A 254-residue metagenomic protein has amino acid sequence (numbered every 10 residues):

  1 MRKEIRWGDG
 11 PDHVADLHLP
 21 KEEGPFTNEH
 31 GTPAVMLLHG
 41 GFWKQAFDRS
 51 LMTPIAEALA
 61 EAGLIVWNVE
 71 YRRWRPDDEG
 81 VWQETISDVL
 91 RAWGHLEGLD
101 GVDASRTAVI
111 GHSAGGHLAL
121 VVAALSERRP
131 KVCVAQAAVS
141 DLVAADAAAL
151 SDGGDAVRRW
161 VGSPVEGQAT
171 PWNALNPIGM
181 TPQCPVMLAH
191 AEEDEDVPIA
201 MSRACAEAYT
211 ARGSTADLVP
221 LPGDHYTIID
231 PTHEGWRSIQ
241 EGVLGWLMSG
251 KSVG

Functional and structural regions predicted by a protein language model:
M1-T27: N-terminal cap/lid segment of alpha/beta-hydrolase-fold proteins
E23-H30, V35-A58: Short, surface-exposed "cap/lid" segments of acyl-processing enzymes
A46-A56, W67-S105: Catalytic nucleophile-loop/oxyanion-hole region of alpha/beta-hydrolase and closely related hydrolase-like folds
E79, R203, T210-G254: C-terminal catalytic histidine-bearing segment of alpha/beta-hydrolase fold enzymes
G111-V121: Glycine-rich nucleophile elbow surrounding the catalytic serine of serine-hydrolase chemistry
V121-G167: Hydrolase active-site cap/lid region
T181, L188-H190, D194: Short beta-strand/loop motif that positions the catalytic acidic residue of the alpha/beta-hydrolase fold
E195-A204: Conserved alpha/beta-hydrolase "acid-adjacent" motif
